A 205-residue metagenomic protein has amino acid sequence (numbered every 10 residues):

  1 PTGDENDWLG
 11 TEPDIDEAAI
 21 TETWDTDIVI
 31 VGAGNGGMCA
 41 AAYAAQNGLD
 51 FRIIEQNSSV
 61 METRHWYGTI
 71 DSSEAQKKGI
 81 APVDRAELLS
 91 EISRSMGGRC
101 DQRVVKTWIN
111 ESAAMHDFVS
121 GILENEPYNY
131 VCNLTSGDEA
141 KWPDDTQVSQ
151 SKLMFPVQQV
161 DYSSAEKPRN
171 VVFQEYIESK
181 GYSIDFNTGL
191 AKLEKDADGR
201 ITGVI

Functional and structural regions predicted by a protein language model:
P1-I28: Extreme N-terminal leader/targeting segments of oxidoreductases
T26-R52: N-terminal Rossmann-like FAD-binding beta1-loop-alpha1 element of flavoenzymes
D50-F51, S59, S183: Residue-level detector of anion-binding/catalytic polar loops
R52-E55, E62, W108: Structural recognition of the beta-strand scaffold that forms the well-ordered cores of secreted hydrolase catalytic
Q56-S58, G189-L190: Short, ordered loop/turn segments at secondary-structure junctions
N57-I80: Conserved N-terminal glycine-rich FAD pyrophosphate-binding loop of Rossmann-like flavoproteins
A75-G79, E87-I122: Dinucleotide-binding Rossmann-like beta1-alpha1 core, especially the glycine-rich loop that anchors the ADP
I109-I205: Conserved redox-cofactor binding core of oxidoreductases
